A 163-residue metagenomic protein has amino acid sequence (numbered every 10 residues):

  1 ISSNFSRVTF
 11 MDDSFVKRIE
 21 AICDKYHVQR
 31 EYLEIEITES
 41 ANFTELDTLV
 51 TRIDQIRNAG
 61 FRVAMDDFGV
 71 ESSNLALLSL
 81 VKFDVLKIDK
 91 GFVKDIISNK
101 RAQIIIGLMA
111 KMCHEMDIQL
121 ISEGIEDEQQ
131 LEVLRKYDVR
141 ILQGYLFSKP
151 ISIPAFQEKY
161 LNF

Functional and structural regions predicted by a protein language model:
I1-N4: Short helix-loop-beta-strand segments that form the rim/entrance of peptidase-like active sites
S6-D13, Y32-D47, A59-F163: EAL-family c-di-GMP phosphodiesterase catalytic domain
R18-I22: A short, hydrophobic coiled-coil helix within the histidine kinase transmitter core
K25-R30, I56-A59: Short helix-capping segments at alpha-helix termini
R52: Conserved functional hotspot residues or short segments at active or partner-binding sites across diverse domains
